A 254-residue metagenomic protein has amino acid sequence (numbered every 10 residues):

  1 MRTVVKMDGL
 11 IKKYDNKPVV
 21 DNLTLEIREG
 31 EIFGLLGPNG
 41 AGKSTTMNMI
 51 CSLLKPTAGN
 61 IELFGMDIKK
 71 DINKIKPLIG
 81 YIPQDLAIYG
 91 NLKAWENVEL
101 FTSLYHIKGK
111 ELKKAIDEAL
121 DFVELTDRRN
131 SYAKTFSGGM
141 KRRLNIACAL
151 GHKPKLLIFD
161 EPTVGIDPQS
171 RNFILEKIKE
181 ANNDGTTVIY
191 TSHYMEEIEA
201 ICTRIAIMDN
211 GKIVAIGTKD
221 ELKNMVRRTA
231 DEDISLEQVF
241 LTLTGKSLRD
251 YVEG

Functional and structural regions predicted by a protein language model:
E99, S103, K110-R128: Conserved ABC ATPase "signature" region
Y132-F136: Conserved ABC ATPase signature
K153: Conserved catalytic motifs of ABC-family nucleotide-binding domains
L157-E161: Catalytic Walker B motif of ABC-type/P-loop ATPase nucleotide-binding domains
I216-G217: ABC ATPase "signature
